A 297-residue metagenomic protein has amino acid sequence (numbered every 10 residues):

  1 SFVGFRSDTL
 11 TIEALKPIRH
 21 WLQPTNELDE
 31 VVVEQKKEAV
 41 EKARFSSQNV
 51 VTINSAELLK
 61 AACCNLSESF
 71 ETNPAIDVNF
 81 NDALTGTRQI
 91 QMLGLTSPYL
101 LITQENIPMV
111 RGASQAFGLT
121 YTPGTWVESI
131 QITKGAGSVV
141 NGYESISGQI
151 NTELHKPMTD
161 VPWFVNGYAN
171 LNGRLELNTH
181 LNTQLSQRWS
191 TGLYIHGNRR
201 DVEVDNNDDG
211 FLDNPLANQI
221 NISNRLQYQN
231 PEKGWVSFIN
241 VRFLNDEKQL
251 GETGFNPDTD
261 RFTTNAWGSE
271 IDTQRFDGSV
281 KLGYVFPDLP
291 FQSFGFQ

Functional and structural regions predicted by a protein language model:
F2-V3, E13-L59, S67, S97: Short, acidic, small-residue-rich periplasmic hinge/interaction motif at the N-terminus of Gram-negative outer-membrane
S67-R111: Extracytoplasmic beta-strand/coil segments of soluble accessory domains associated with Gram-negative outer-membrane
R88, I146-G148, V161-V165, L175-T179 (+2 more regions): Hydrophobic, lipid-facing positions within transmembrane beta-strands of outer-membrane proteins
Q89, I107-K134, I222: Short acidic/polar hinge/loop motifs at secondary-structure boundaries that mediate gating or recognition
L100, T159-W163, L175, Q187-T191 (+4 more regions): Outer-envelope beta-barrel architecture signal
Y121-P162: A beta-strand signature from Gram-negative outer-membrane beta-barrel systems, especially the internal plug domain
V165-A169, L193-R199, I239-N245, F296-Q297: Transmembrane beta-barrel strands of outer-membrane/channel proteins
R200-N221, Q227-Q292: Flexible loop and strand-edge segments within Gram-negative outer membrane beta-barrel domains
